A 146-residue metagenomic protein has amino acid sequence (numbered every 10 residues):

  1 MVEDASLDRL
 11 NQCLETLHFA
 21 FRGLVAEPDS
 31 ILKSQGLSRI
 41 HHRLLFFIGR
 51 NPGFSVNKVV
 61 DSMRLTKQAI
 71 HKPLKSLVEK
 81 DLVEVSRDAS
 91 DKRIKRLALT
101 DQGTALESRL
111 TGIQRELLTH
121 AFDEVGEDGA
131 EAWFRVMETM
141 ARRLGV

Functional and structural regions predicted by a protein language model:
M1-Q35: N-terminal leader segment of winged-helix/HTH proteins
M1-S6, E127-V146: C-terminal regulatory/oligomerization modules of transcriptional regulators
L17, L45-I48, M137: Hydrophobic structural patches
F21, P52, M63, K67 (+2 more regions): Flexible interhelical turns and helix-capping residues at alpha-helix boundaries within structured domains
V25, K75-R135: Charged, amphipathic alpha-helical coiled-coil/dimerization segments
A26-Q68: N-terminal helix-turn-helix DNA-binding core of bacterial DNA-binding proteins
